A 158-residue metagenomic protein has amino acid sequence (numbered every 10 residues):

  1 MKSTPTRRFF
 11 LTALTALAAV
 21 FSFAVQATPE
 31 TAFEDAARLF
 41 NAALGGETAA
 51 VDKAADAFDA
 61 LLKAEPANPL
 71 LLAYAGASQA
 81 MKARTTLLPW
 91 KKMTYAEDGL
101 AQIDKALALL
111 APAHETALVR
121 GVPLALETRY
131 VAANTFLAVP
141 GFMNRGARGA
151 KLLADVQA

Functional and structural regions predicted by a protein language model:
R7-L11: N-terminal export leaders
T12-S22: Bacterial N-terminal signal peptides
V25-D59, Y74: N-terminal leader/linker segments that initiate helical-solenoid repeat arrays
N41-G45, M81-W90, T135-M143: Short coil/turn linking the two alpha-helices of tandem helical-hairpin repeats
A43-D59, M93-P112, R145-A154: Helix-turn-helix repeat elements of alpha-solenoid scaffolds
A60-L71, D104-A125, A158: Flexible helix-coil transition and linker loops at the boundaries of alpha-helical arrays
